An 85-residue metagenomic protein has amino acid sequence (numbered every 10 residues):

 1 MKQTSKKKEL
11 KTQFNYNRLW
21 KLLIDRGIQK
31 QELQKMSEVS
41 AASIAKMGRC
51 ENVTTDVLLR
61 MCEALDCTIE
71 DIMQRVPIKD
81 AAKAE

Functional and structural regions predicted by a protein language model:
M1-Q29: A short, Lys/Arg-rich alpha-helix, primarily the initiator
L23, Q34, G48, C62: The alpha-helix within a helix-turn-helix
I24, E38, R49, P77: Residue-level detection of the helix-turn-helix DNA-binding "recognition helix"
E32, S43, V57, D71: Residues in the helix-turn-helix
V39-V53: Recognition helix of helix-turn-helix/homeodomain-like DNA-binding domains that insert into the DNA major groove
C50-E63: Short, basic-rich loop-to-helix N-cap that marks the start of a DNA-contacting helix
D66-A81: Short C-terminal boundary/hinge segments that cap the last helix of small helical domains
